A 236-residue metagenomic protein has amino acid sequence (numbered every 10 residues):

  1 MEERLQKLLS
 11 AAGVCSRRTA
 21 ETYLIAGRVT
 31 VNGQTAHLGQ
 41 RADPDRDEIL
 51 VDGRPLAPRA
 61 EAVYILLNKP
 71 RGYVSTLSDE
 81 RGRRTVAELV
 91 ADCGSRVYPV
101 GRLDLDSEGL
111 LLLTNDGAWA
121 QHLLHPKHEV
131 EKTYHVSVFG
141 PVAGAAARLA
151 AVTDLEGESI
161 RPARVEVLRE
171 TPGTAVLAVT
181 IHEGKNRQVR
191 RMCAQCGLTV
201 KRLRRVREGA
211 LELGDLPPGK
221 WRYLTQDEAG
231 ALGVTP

Functional and structural regions predicted by a protein language model:
M1-P236: Basic, flexible Lys/Arg- and Gly-enriched helix-loop patches that mediate nucleic-acid binding at interfaces with rRNA
